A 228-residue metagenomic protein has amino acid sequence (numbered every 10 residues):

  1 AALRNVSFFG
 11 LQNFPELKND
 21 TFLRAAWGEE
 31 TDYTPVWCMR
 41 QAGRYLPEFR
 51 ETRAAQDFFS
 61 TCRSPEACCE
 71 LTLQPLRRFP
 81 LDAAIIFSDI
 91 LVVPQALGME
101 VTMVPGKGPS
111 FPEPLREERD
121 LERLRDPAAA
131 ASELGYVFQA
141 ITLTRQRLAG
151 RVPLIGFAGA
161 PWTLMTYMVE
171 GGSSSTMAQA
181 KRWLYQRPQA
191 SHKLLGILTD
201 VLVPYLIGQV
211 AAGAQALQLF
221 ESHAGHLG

Functional and structural regions predicted by a protein language model:
A2-E100, P105: N-terminal basic, low-complexity leaders that serve as flexible interaction/assembly modules and, when applicable, as
L3-N5, E48-T52, E118-L121, A158 (+1 more regions): Generic detector of short, locally flexible boundary/turn motifs and exposed helical patches
F14, Q74, F111-E113, D126 (+1 more regions): Intrinsic-disorder/low-complexity coil detector
A25-Q41, L81-F111, A131-T176: Glycine-rich, aromatic-flanked loop segments that form ligand/cofactor-binding clefts across common enzyme folds
A54-T61, E100-A131, M168-L195, E221-G228: Glycine-rich tight-turn/loop motif centered on a GG-T
D57-L81, A128-T142, A190-P204: Glycine-rich anion/phosphate-binding loops
L71, P109, Q215-A216: Short, intrinsically disordered/low-complexity patches at protein termini and at juxtamembrane boundaries
Y136, A140-G228: Active-site loop segments of alpha/beta catalytic cores
